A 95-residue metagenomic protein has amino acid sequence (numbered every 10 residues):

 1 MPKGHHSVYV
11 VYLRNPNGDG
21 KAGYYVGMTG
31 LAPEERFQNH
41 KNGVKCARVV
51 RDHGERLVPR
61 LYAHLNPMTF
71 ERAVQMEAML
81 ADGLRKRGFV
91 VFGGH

Functional and structural regions predicted by a protein language model:
M1-Q38, H64, F70-A81: GIY-YIG nuclease catalytic motif and its immediate N-terminal context
H5, D19-K21, L31, V44 (+3 more regions): Intrinsically disordered, low-complexity regions
E34-V50: Short amphipathic alpha-helical segments
A47-G93: Aromatic/basic micro-patches that form nucleic-acid/chromatin recognition or nuclease catalytic surfaces
